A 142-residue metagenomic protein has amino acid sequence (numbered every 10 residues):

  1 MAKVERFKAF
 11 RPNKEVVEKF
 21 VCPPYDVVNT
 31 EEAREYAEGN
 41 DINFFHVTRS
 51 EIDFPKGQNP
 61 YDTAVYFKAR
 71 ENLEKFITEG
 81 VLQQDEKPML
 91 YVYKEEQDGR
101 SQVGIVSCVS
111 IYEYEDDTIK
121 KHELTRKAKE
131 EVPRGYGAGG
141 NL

Functional and structural regions predicted by a protein language model:
M1-N141: N-terminal extension/subdomain marker
